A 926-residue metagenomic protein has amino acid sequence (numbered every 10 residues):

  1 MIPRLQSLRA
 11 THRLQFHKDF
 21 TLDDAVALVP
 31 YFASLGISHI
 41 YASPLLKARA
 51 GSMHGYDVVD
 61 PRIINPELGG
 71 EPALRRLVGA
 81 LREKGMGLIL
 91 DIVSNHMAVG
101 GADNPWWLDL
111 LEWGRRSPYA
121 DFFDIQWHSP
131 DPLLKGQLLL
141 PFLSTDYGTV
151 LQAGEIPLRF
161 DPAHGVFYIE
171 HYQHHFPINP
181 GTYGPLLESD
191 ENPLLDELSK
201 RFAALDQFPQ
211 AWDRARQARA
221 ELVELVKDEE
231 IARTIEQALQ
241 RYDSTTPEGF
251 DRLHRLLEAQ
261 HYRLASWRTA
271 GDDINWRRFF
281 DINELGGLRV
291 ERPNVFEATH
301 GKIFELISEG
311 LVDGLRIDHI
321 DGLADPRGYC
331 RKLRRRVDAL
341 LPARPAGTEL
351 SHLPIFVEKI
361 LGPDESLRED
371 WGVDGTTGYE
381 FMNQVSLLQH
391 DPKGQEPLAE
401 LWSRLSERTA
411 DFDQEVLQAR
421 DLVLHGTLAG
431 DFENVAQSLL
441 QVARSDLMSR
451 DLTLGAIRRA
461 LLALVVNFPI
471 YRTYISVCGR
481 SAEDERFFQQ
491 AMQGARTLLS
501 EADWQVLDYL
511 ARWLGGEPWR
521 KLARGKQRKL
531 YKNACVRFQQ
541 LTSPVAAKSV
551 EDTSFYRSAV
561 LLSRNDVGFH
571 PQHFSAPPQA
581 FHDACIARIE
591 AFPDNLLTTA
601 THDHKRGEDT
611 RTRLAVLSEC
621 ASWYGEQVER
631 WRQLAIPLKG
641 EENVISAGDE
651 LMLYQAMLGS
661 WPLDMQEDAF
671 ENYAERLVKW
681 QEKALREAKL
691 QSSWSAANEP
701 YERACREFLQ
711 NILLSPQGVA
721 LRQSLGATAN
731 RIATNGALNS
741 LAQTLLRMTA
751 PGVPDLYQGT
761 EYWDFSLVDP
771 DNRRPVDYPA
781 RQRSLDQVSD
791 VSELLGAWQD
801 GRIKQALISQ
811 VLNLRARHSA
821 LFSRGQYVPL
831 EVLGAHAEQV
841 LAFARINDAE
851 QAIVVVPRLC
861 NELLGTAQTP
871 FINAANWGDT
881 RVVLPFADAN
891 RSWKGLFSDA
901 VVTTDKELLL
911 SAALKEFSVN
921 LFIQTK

Functional and structural regions predicted by a protein language model:
M1, P30, Y41-A42, M86 (+5 more regions): Activation on extended, non-transmembrane soluble regions of large proteins
M1-A50, R62, E67, R75 (+13 more regions): Carbohydrate-interacting/catalytic domains
S52-N65, D103, W107: Surface-exposed, active-site-proximal loop segments in enzymatic domains
L77-I125, S129: Hydrophobic or amphipathic alpha-helical targeting/insertion segments
G87, G314, P354: Hydrophobic "anchor" residues on beta-strands that sit immediately upstream of conserved functional sites
N95, I317-L323, G796: Conserved short loop/turn motifs at secondary-structure junctions
